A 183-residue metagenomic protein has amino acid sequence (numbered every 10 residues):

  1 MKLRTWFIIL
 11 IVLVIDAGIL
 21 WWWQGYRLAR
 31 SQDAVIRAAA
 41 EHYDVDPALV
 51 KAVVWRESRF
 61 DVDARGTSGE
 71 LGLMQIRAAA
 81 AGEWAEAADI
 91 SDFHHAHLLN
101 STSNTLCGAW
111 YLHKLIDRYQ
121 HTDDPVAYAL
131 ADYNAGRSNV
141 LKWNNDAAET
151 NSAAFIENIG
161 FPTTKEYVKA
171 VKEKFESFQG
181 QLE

Functional and structural regions predicted by a protein language model:
R4-L13: Hydrophobic H-region at the start of alpha-helical membrane spans
L13-V62, A85, I90, T102 (+4 more regions): Export/targeting segments at the very N-terminus of extracytoplasmic proteins
W22-Y26, I36-A39, V62-L71, I90-T102 (+3 more regions): Second-shell loop/turn segments in exported
D46-K51, D124-A131: Alpha-helical scaffolds flanking conserved acidic
W55, W110-D117: Short glycine/serine- and small hydrophobic-enriched flexible loop segments
W55-A80, G136: Cell-wall polysaccharide-cleaving catalytic domain and substrate-binding groove, primarily in peptidoglycan/chitin
S68-S91, C107-Y111: Substrate-binding/active-site groove segments that recognize and process beta-1,4-linked N-acetyl-hexosamine
A127-E183: Catalytic and substrate-binding regions of cell-wall glycan-acting enzymes that process beta-1,4-linked
